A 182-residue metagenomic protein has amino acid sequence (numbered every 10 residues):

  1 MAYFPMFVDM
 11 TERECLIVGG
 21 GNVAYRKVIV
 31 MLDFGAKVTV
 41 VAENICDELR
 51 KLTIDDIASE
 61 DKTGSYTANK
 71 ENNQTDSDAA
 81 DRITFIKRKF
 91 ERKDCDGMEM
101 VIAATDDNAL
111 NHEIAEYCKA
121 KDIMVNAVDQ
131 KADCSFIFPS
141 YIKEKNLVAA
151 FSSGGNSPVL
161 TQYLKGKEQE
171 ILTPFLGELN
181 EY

Functional and structural regions predicted by a protein language model:
M1-N44, L49-L52: Hydrophobic, well-ordered beta-alpha structural blocks that scaffold small-molecule cofactor pockets
N22-V23, A109, G155: Residue-level detector of alpha-helix initiation sites
V38, F85, M124-V125: Hydrophobic beta-strand scaffold residues
T53-R82: Intrinsically disordered, low-complexity terminal tails and inter-domain linkers enriched for S/T/G/P/D/E
A80-K93: Glycine-rich, highly charged phosphate/nucleotide-binding loops
E99-T105, F136-G155: Short basic, glycine-rich beta-strand/loop surfaces that mediate nucleic-acid
M100-A104, N111-I137: ADP-ribose/adenylate-binding Rossmann-like module
E144, S153-Y182: An accessory alpha-helical subdomain
